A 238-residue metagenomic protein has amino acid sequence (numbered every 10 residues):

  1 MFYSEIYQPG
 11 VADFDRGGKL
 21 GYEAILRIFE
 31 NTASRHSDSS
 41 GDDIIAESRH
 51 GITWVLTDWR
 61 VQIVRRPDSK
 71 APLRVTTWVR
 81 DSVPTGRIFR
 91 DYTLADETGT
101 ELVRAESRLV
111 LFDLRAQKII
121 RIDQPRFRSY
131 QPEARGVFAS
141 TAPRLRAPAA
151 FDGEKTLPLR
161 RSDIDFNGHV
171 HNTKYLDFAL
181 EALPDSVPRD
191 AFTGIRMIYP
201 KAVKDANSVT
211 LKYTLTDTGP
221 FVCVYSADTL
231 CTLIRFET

Functional and structural regions predicted by a protein language model:
M1-L56, R104-E106, F112-T193: Hot-dog-fold acyl-thioester-processing enzymes
Y3-S4, R60-R146, Y199, V203-A206 (+1 more regions): HotDog/MaoC-like acyl-thioester-processing domains
